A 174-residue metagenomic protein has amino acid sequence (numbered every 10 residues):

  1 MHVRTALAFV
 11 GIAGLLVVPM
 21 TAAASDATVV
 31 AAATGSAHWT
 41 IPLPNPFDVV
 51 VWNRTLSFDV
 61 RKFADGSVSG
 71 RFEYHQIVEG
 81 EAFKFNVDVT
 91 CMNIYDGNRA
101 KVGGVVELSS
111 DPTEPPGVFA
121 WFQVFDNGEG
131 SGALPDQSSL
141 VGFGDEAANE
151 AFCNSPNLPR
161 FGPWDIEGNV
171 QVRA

Functional and structural regions predicted by a protein language model:
M1-L7: Bacterial N-terminal signal peptides that target proteins for export
V3, M20, L43-F47, D136: Generic low-complexity segments that are intrinsically disordered, proline-rich and/or Lys/Arg-biased
A8-V18: Bacterial N-terminal signal peptides
L16-A32: C-terminal region of N-terminal signal peptides and the immediate post-cleavage residues of exported proteins
T28-P44: N-terminal export/targeting and maturation segments
V29, P42, R99-K101, V105-A174: Extracytosolic secretory-pathway proteins
I41-V124: Predominantly extracellular/secreted and cell-surface proteins with exposed, flexible low-complexity segments
